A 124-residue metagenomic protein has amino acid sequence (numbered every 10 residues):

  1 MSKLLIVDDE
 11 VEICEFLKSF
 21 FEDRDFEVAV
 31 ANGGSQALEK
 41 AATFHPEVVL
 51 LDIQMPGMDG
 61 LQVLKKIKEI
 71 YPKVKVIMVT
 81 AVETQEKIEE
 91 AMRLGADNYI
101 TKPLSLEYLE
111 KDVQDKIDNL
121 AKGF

Functional and structural regions predicted by a protein language model:
V11-A29: Two-component/phosphorelay signaling modules centered on CheY-like receiver
V30-E39, G60: Helix N-cap/capping motif at the beta->alpha junctions
E39, L61-Y71, R93: Short amphipathic alpha-helix used as the core "switch/output" element in two-component signaling
F44-L50: Active-site beta3 strand of CheY-like receiver
M55: Receiver (REC) domain active-site loop signature in two-component systems and cognate sites in sensor histidine kinases
Q62, E83-N98, Y108-K111: Alpha4 helix (beta4-alpha4-beta5 surface) of REC/receiver domains from two-component response regulators
K102: A Lys-centered signature of the CheY-like receiver
